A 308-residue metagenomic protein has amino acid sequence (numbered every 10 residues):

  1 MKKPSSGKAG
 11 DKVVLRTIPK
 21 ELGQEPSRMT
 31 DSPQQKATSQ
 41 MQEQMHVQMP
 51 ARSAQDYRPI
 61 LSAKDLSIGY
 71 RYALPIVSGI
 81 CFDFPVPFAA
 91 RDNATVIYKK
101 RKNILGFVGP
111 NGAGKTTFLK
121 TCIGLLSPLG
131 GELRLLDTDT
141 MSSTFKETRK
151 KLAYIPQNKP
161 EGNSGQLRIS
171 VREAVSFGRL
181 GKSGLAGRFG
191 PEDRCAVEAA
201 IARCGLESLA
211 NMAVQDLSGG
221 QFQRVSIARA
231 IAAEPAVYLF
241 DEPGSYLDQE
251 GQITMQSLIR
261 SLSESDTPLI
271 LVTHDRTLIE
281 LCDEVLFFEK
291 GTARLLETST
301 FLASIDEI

Functional and structural regions predicted by a protein language model:
I123: Helix-to-loop junction immediately C-terminal to a conserved catalytic motif
G131-D139, E147-T148: Conserved ABC transporter NBD signature motif
R172, S176, P191-L209: Conserved ABC ATPase "signature" region
R188-F189, A213-L217, Q221: Conserved ABC ATPase signature
E234: Conserved catalytic motifs of ABC-family nucleotide-binding domains
Y238-E242: Catalytic Walker B motif of ABC-type/P-loop ATPase nucleotide-binding domains
E280, G291-I308: Conserved beta-strand-loop-alpha-helix hinge in the C-terminal portion of ABC ATPase nucleotide-binding domains
